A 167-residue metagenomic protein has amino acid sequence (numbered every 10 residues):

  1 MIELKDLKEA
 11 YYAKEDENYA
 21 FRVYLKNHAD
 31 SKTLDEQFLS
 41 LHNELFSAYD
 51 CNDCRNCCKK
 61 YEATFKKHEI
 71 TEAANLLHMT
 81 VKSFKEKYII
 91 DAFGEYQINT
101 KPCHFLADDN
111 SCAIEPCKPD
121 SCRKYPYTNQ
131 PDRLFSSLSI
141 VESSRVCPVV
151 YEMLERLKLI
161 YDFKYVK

Functional and structural regions predicted by a protein language model:
M1-K167: Short loop/turn segments that flank or connect secondary-structure elements
